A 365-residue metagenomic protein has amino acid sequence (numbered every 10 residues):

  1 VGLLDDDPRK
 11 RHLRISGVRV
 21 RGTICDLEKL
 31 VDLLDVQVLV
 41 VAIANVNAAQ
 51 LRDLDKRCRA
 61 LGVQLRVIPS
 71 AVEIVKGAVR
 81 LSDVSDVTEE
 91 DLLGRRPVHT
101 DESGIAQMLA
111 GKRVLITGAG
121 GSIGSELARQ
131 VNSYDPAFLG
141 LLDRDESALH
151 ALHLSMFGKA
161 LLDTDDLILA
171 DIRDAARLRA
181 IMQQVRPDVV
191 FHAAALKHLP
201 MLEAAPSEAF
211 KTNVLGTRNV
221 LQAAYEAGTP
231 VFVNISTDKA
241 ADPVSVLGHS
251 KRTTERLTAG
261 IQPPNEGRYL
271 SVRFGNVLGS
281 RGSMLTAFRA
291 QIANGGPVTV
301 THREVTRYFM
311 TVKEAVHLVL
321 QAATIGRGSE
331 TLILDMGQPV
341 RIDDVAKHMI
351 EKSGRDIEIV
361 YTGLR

Functional and structural regions predicted by a protein language model:
V1-K76, R144-A151, G158, D165-D166 (+1 more regions): A solvent-exposed beta-alpha-beta segment
I24-C25, A48-R113, Y225: Flexible, Lys/Arg-rich cytosolic regulatory linkers and terminal tails that connect or flank
V31, D35-V38, P136-A137, M182-F191 (+1 more regions): Proline-aspartate-enriched helix->loop->beta-strand connector
L61, G77, R186, H192 (+3 more regions): Conserved Rossmann-fold NAD(P)-dependent oxidoreductase catalytic core, especially the SDR/UDP-sugar
S82-E90, G94-D188: N-terminal Rossmann/SDR dinucleotide-binding element
G216, S280-A287, T301-L320, V340-H348: Substrate-positioning beta->alpha
V231, L257-R307, E330-T331, T362: Conserved beta-loop-beta element that borders a ligand/cofactor-binding pocket
A322-R365: Mid/C-terminal beta-alpha module of Rossmann-like enzyme folds, strongest in SDR-family dehydrogenases/epimerases
